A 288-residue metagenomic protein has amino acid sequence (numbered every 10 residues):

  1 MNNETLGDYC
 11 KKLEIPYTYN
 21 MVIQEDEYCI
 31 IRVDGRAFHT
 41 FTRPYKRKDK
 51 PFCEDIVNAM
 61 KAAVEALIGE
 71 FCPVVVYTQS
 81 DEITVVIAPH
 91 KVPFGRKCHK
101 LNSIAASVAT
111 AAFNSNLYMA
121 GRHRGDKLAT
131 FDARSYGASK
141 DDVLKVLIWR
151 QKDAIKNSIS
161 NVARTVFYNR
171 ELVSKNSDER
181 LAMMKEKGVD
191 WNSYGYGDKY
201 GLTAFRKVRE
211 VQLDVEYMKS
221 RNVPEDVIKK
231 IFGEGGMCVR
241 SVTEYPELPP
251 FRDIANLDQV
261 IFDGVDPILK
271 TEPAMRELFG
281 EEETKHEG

Functional and structural regions predicted by a protein language model:
M1-G288: Regulatory and interdomain segments flanking nucleotide-handling catalytic cores in signaling/defense enzymes
